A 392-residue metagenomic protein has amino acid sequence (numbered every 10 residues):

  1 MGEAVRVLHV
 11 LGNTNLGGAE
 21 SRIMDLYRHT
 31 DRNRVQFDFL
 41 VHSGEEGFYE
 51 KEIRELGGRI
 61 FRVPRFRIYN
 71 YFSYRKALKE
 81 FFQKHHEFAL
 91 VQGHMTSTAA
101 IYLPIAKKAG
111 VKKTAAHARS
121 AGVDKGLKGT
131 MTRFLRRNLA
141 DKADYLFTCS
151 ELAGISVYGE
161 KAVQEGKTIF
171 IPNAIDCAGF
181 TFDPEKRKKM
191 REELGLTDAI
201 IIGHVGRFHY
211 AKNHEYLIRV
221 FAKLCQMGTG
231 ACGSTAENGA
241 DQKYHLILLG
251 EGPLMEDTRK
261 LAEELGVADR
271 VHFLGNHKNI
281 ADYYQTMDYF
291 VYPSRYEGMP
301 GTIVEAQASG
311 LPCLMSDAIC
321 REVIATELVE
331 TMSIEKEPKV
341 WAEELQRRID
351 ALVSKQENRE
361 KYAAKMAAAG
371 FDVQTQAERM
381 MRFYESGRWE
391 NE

Functional and structural regions predicted by a protein language model:
E3-V5, H9-S73, K167, P253-M255 (+1 more regions): N-terminal strand-loop element at the rim of the active site of nucleotide-sugar-dependent glycosyltransferases
E20-D25, I200, H204-Q226, P253-E256: A conserved mid-protein helix/loop that constitutes part of the nucleotide-sugar donor-binding site
L40-V41, I303, P312-D317, R321: Short hydrophobic beta-strand element within catalytic cores of glycosyltransferases and related nucleotide-activated
L78, T181-G195: A short helix/loop element that forms part of the nucleotide-sugar donor recognition site in Leloir-type
G93-A99, A118: Short His-centered aromatic/hydrophobic patch
A143-T181: A short, active-site helix/loop in glycosyltransferases that binds the activated sugar's phosphate group
N276, R295: Aromatic "clamp/platform" in nucleotide-sugar-dependent glycosyltransferases that forms part of the donor/acceptor
E322-Q356: Change "using UDP/GDP/dTDP sugars" to "using nucleotide sugars
